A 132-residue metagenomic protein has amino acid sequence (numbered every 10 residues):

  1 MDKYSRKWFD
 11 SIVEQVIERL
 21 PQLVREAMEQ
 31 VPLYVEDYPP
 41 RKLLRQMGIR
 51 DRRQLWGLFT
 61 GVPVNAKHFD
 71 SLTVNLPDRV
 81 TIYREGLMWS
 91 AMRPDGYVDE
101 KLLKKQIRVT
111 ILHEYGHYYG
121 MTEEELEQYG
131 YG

Functional and structural regions predicted by a protein language model:
M1-Q106, Y118, E124-E127: Active-site rim/adjacent substrate-binding subdomains
T110, E114-Y118: Catalytic glutamate of the conserved HExxH
Q128-G132: Short hydrophobic/aromatic patches at helix-to-coil boundaries
